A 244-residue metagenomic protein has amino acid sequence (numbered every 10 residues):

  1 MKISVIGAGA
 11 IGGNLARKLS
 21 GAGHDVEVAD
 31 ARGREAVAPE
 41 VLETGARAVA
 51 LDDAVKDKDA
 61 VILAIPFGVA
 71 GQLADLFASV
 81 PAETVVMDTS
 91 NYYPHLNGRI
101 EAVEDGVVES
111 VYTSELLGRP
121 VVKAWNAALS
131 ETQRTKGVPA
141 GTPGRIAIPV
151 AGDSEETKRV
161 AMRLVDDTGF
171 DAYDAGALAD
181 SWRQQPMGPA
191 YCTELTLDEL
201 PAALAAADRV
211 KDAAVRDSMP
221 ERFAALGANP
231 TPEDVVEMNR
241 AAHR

Functional and structural regions predicted by a protein language model:
M1-T44: NAD(P)+-binding Rossmann beta1-loop-alpha1 motif at the extreme N-terminus of oxidoreductases
G45-V85, N91-L96: Rossmann-like NAD(P)-binding element
A48, P120-W125, Y173-A175: General beta-strand structural signal in soluble alpha/beta enzymes
G68-S79, Y92-R99, E104-G106, F223-G227 (+2 more regions): Rossmann-like adenosine-cofactor binding region
A82, S90-E131, T135-P139: Rossmann-fold NAD(P)-binding glycine/threonine-rich loop
P143-R244: Active-site-lining helix/loop region of Rossmann-like oxidoreductase modules
